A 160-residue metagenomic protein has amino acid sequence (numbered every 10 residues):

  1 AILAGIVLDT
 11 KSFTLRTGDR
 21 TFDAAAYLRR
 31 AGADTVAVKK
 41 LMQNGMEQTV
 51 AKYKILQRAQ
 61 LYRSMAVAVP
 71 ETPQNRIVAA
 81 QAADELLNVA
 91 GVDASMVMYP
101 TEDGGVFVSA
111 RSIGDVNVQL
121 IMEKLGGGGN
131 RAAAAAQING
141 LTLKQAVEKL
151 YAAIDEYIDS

Functional and structural regions predicted by a protein language model:
L3, L8-K124, G129-S160: Hydrophobic helix-and-loop "lid/oligomerization" segment in the mid-to-C-terminal part of catalytic domains
